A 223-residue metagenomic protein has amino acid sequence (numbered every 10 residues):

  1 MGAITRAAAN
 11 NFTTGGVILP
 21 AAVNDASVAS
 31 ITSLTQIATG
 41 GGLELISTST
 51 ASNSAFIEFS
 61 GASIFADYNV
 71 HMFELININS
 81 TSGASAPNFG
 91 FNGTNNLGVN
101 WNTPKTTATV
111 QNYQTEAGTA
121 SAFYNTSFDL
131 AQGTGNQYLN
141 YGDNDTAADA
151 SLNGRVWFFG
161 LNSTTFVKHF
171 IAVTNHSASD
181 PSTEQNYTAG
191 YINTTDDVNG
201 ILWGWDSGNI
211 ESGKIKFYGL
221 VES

Functional and structural regions predicted by a protein language model:
G2-S223: Surface-exposed molecular-recognition determinants
